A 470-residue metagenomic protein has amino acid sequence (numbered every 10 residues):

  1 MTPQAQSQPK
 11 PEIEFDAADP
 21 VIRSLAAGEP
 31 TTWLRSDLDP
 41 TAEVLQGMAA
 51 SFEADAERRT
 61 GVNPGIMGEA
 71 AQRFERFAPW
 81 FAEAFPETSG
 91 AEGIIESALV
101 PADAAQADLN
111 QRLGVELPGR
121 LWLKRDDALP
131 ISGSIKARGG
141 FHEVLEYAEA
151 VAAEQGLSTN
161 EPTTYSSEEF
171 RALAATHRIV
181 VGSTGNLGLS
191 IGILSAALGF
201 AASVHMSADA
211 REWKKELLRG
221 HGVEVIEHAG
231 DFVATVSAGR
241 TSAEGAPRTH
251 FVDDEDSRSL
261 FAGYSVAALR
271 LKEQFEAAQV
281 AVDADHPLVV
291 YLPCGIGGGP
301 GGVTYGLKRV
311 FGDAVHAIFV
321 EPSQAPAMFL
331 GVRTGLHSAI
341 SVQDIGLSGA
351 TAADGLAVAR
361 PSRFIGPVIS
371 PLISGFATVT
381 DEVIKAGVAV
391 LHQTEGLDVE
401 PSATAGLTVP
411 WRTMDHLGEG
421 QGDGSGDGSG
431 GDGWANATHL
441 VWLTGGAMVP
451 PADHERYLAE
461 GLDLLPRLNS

Functional and structural regions predicted by a protein language model:
T2-S470: PLP-dependent amino-acid enzyme catalytic core
